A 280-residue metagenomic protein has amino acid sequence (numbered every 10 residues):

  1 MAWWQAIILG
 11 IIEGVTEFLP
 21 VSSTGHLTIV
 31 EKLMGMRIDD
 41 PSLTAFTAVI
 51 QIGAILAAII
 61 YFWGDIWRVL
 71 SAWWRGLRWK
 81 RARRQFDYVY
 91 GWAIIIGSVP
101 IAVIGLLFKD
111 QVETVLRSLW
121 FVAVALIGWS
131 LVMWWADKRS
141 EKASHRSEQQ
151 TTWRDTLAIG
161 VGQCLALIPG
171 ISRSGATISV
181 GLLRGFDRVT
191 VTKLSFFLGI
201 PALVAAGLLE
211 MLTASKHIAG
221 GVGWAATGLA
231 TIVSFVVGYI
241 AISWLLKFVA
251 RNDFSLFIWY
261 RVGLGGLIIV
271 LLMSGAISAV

Functional and structural regions predicted by a protein language model:
M1-V280: Multi-pass membrane proteins that catalyze or facilitate reactions on polyprenyl-/lipid-phosphate substrates and their
